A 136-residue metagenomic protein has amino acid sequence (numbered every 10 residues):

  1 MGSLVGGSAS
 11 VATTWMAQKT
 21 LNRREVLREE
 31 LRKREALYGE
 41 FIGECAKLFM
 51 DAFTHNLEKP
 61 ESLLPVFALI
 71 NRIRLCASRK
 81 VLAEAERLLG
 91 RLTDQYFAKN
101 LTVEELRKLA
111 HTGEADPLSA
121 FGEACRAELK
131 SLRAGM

Functional and structural regions predicted by a protein language model:
S3-L4: Residue-level signature of the transmembrane alpha-helical core of multi-pass small-molecule transporters
S8, A12-M136: Conserved non-transmembrane functional hotspots
